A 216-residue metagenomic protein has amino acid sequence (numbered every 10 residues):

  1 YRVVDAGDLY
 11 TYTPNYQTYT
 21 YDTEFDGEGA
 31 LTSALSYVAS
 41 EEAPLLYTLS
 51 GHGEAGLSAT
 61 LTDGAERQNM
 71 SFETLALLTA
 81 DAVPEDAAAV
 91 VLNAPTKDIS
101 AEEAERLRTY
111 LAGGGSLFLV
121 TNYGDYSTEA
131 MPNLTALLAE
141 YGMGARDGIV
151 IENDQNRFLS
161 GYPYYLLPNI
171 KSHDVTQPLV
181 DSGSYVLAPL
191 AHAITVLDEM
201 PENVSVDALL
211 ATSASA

Functional and structural regions predicted by a protein language model:
Y1-A216: Short, surface-exposed patches at the edges or C-terminal ends of soluble domains, predominantly
